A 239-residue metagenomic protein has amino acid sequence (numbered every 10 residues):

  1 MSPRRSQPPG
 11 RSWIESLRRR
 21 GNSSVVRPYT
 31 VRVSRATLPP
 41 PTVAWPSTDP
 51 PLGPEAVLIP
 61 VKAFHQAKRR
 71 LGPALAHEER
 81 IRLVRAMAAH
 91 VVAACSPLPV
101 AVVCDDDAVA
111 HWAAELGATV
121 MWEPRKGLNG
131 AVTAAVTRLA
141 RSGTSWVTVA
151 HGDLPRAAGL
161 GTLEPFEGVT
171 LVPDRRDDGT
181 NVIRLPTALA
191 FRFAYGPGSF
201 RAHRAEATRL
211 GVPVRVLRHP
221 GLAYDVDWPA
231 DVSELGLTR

Functional and structural regions predicted by a protein language model:
S2-P28, R32-S34: Low-acidity, Ser/Thr- and Arg-rich intrinsically disordered low-complexity segments
R35, P39-P51, A205-R239: Conserved alpha/beta core of the MobA/IspD/sugar-nucleotide pyrophosphorylase nucleotidyltransferase superfamily
P60-R82: Glycine-rich N-terminal loop/short-helix segment of MobA-like nucleotidyltransferase
R82-P99: A short, N-terminal amphipathic alpha-helix
P99-A118: Acidic donor-binding segment of Leloir-type glycosyltransferases
A114-T148: Short phosphate-binding loop-to-helix
A157-R176: Conserved donor-nucleotide/metal-binding helix-loop-beta segment in metal-dependent transferases, i.e., the alpha-helix
D177-R215, R239: Catalytic-core segments of class I nucleotidyltransferases/pyrophosphorylases that form NMP-activated intermediates
